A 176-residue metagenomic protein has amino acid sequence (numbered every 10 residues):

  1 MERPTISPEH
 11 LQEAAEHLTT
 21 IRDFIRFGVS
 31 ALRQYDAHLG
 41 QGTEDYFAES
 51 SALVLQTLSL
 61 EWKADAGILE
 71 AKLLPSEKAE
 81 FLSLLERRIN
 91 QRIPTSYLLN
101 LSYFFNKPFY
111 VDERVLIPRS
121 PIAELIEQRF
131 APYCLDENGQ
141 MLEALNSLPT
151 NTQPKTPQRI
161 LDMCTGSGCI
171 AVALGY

Functional and structural regions predicted by a protein language model:
E2-F105: N-terminal auxiliary segments of SAM/dcSAM-dependent transferases
L69, L82-Y176: SAM-dependent Rossmann-like transferase core, predominantly class I methyltransferases with a strong bias toward
